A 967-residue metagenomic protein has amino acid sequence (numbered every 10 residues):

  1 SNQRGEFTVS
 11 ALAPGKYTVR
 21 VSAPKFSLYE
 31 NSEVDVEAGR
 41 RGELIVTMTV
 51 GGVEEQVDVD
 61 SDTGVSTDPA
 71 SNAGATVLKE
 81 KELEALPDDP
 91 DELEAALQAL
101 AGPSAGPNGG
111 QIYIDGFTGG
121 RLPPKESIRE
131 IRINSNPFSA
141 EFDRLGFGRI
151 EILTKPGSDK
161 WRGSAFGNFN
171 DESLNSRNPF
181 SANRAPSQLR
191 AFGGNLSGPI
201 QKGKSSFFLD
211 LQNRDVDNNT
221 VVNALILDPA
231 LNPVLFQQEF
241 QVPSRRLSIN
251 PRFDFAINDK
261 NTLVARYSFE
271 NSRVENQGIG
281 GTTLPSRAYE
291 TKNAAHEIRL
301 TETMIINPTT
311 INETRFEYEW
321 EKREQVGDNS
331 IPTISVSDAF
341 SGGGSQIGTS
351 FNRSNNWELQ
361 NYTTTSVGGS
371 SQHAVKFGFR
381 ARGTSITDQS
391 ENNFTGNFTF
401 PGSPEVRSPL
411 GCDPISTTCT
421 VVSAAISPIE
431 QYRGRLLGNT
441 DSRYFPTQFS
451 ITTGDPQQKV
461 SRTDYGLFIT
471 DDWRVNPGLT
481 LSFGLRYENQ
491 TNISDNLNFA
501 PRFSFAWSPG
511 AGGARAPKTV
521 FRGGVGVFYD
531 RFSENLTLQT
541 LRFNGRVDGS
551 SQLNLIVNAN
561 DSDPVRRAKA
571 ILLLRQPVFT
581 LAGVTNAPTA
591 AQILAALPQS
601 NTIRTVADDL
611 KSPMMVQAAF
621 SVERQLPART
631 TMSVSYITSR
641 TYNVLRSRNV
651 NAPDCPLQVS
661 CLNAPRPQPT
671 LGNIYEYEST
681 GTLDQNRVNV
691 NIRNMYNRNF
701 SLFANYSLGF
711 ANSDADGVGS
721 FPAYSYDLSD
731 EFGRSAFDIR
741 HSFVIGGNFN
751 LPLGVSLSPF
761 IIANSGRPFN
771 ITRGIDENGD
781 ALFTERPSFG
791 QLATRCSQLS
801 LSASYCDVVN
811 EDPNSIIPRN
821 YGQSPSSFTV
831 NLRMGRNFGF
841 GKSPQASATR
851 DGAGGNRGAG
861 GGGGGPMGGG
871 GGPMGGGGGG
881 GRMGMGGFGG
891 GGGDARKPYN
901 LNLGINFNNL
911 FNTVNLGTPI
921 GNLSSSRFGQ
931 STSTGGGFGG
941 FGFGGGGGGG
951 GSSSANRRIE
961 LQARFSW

Functional and structural regions predicted by a protein language model:
S1-K79, R121: Periplasm-facing N-terminal accessory domains of Gram-negative outer-membrane beta-barrel systems
V46, A99, Y113, K125-N170 (+2 more regions): A beta-strand signature from Gram-negative outer-membrane beta-barrel systems, especially the internal plug domain
S61, A165-D171, L209-D215, A265-F269 (+10 more regions): Transmembrane beta-barrel strands of outer-membrane/channel proteins
G146-G148, R190-G194, L247-P251, A294-L300 (+13 more regions): Hydrophobic, lipid-facing positions within transmembrane beta-strands of outer-membrane proteins
A185-R273, E290-E313, Y318, P501: Transmembrane beta-barrel wall of Gram-negative outer-membrane proteins
Q188, G478, N492, A514 (+4 more regions): Short, solvent-exposed micro-motifs at the edges of structured domains
K204-S205, K260-L263, R273, T309-N312 (+7 more regions): Repeated loop/turn-to-beta-strand initiation elements of outer-membrane beta-barrel proteins
R245, N258-G466: Replace "related TpsB outer-membrane translocases also match" with "some related outer-membrane beta-barrels such as
